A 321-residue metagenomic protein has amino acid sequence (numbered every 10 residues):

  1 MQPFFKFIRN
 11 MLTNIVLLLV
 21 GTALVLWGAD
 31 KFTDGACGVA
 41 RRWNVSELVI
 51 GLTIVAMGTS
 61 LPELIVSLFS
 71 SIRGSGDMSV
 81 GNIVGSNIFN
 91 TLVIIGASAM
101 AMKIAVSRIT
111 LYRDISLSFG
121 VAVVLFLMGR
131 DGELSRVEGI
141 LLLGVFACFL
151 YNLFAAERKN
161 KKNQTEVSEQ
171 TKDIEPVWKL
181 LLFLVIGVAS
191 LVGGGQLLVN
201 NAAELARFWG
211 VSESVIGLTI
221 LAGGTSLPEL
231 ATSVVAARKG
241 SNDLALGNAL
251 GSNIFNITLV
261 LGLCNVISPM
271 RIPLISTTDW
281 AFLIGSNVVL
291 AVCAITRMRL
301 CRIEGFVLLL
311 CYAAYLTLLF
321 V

Functional and structural regions predicted by a protein language model:
Q2-V321: Hydrophobic alpha-helical segments, chiefly the membrane-spanning helices and signal/signal-anchor peptides
